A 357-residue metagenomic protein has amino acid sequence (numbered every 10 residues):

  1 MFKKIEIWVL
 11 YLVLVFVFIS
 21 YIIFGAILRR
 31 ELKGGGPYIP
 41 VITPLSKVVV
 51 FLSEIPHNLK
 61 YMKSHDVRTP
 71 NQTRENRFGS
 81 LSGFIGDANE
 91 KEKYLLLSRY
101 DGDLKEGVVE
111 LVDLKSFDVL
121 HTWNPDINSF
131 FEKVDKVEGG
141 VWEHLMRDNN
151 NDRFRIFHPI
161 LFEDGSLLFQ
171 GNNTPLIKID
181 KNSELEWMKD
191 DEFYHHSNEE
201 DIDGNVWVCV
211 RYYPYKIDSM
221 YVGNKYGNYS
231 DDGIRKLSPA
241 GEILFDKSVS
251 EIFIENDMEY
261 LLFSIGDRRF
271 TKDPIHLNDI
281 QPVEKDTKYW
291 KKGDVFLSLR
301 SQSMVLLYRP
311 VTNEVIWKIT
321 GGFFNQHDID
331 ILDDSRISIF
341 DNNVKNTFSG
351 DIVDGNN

Functional and structural regions predicted by a protein language model:
M1-F2: N-terminal secretory signal peptides that target proteins for export/translocation
I7-N357: Histidine-/acidic-rich catalytic cores in large beta-rich domains
